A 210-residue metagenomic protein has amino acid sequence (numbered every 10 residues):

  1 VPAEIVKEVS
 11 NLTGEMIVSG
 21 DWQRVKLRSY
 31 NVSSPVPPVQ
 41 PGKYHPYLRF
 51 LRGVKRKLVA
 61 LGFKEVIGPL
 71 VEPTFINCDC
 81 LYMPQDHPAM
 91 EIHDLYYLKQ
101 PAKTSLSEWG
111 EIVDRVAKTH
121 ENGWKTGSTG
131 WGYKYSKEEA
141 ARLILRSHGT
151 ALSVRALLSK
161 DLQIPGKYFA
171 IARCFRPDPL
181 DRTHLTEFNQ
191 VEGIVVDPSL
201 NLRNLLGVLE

Functional and structural regions predicted by a protein language model:
P2-E210: TRNA-recognition modules of translation machinery and tRNA-sensing kinases, especially anticodon-binding
